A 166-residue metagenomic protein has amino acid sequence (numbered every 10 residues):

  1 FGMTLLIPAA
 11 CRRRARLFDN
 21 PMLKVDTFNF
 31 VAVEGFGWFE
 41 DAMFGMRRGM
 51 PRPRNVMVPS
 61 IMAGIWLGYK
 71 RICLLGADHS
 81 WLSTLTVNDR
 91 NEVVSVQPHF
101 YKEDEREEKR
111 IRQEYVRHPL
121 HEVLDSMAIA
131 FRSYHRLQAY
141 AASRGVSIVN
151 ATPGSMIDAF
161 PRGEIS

Functional and structural regions predicted by a protein language model:
F1-S166: Metal-ion/cofactor- or nucleotide/acyl-coenzyme-handling active-site neighborhoods
